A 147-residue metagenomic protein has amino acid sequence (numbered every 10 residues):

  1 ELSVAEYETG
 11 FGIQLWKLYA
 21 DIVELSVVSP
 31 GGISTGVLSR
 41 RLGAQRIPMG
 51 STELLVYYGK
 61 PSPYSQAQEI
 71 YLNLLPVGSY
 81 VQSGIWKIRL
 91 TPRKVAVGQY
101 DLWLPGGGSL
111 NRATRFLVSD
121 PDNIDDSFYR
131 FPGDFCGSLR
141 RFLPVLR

Functional and structural regions predicted by a protein language model:
E1-R147: Loop-rich non-cytosolic ectodomains and luminal regions
